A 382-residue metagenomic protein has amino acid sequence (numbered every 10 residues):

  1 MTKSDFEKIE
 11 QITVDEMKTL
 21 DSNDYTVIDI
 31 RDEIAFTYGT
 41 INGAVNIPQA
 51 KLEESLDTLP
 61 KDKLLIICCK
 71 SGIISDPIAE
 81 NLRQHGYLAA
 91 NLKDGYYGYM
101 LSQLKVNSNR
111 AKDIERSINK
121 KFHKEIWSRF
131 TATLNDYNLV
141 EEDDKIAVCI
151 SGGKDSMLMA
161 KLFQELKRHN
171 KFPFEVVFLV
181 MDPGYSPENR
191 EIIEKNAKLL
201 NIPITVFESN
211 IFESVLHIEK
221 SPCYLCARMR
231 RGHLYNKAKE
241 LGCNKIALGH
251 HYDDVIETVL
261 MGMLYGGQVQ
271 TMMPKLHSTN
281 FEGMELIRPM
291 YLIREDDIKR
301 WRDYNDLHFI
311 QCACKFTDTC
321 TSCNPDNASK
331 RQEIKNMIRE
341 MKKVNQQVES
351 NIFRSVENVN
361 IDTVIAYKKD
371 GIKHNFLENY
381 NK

Functional and structural regions predicted by a protein language model:
T2-K18, S22-T26, E33-L64, K70-K120 (+1 more regions): Rhodanese-like catalytic fold shared by cysteine-dependent sulfurtransferases and DSP/PTP-type phosphatases
I30, K70, D94, S151 (+1 more regions): Cofactor-binding loop segments of dinucleotide-utilizing enzymes, especially the Rossmann-like FAD- and NAD(P)+-binding
F36-Y38, M100, E213-E219, D318-T321: A short acidic, helix-capping loop that chelates divalent metal ions and anchors anionic groups
N46, N91, F178, V206-E208 (+1 more regions): A structural preference for short, hydrophobic beta-strand core positions in alpha/beta folds
G86-L88, I202, L307: Short phosphate-binding/catalytic loops that engage adenosine nucleotides
S108-M261, Y265, M273, D296-D297 (+1 more regions): ATP-dependent adenylation/nucleotidyltransferase module used to activate substrates
E175, D254-I338: Catalytic subdomain that performs nucleotidyl-dependent activation
L307-K382: The feature marks non-catalytic terminal segments
